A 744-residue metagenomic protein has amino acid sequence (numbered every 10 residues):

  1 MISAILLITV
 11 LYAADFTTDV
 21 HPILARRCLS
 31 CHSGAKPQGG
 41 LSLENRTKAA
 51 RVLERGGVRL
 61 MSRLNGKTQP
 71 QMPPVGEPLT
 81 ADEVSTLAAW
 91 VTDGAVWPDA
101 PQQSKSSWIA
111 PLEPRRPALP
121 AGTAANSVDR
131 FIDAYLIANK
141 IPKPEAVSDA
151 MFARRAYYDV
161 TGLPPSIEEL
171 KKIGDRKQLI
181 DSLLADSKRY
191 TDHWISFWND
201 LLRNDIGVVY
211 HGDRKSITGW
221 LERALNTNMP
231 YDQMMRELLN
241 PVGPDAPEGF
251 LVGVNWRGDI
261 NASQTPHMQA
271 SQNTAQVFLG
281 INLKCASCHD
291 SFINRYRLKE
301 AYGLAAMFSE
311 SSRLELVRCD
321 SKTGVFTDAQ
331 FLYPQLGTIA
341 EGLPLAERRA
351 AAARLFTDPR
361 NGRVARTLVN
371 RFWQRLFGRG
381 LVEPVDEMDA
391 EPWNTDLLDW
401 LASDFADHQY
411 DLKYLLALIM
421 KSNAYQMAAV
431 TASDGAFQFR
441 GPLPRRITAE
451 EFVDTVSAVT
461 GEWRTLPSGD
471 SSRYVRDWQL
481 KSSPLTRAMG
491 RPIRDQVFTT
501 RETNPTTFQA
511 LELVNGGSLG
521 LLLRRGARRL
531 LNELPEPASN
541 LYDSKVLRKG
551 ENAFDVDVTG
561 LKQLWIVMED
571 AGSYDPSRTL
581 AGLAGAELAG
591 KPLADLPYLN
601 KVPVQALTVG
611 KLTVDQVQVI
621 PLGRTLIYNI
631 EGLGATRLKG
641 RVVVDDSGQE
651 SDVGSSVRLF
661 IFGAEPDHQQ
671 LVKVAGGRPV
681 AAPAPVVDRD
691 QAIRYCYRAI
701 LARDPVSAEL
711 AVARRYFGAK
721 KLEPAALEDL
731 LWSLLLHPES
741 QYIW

Functional and structural regions predicted by a protein language model:
I5-A14: Hydrophobic h-region of N-terminal signal peptides that target proteins for export in Gram-negative bacteria
A14-F16, G76-P98, A346-A351: C-terminal capping alpha-helices of c-type cytochrome domains
D15-L29, D82-W90, A270-A286, Q374 (+1 more regions): Sequence/structural segment immediately N-terminal to covalent heme-attachment motifs in c-type and related
P22-S33, L41-E44, V58-S62, P70-Q71 (+4 more regions): C-type cytochrome heme c attachment motif
S30, K36-N45, S62-T86, P142-P144 (+1 more regions): Axial heme c-ligation environment in periplasmic c-type cytochrome domains
D99-Q335, A350-A352, N361-A402, L412 (+3 more regions): Short, structured secondary-structure elements that scaffold catalytic or ligand/cofactor-binding regions
L221-L225, N273-Q276, A402-H408, K549-K562 (+1 more regions): Short, surface-exposed tryptophan/glycine-enriched loops that mediate extracellular molecular recognition
I493-F498, T503-T506, G526-A684: Gly-Asp-aromatic-enriched flexible segments
